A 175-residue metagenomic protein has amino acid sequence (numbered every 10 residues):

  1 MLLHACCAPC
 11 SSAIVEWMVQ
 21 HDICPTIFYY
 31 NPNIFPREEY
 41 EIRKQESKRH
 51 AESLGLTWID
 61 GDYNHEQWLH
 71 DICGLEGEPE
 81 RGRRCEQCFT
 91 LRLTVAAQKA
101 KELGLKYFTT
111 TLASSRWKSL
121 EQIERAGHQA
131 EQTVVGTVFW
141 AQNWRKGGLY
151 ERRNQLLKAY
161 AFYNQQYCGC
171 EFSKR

Functional and structural regions predicted by a protein language model:
M1-R175: Nucleotide-activated chemistry modules centered on ATP-dependent adenylation/adenylyltransferase
